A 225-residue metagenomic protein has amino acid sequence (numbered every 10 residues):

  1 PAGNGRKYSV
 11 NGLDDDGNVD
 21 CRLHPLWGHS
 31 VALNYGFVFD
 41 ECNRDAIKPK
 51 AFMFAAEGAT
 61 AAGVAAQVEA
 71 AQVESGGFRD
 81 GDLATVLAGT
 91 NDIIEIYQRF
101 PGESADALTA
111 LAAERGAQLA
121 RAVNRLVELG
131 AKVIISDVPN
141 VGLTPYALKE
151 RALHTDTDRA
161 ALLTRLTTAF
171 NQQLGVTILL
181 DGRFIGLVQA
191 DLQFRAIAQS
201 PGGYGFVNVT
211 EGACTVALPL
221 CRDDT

Functional and structural regions predicted by a protein language model:
P1-T225: Conserved active-site regions of diverse hydrolases
